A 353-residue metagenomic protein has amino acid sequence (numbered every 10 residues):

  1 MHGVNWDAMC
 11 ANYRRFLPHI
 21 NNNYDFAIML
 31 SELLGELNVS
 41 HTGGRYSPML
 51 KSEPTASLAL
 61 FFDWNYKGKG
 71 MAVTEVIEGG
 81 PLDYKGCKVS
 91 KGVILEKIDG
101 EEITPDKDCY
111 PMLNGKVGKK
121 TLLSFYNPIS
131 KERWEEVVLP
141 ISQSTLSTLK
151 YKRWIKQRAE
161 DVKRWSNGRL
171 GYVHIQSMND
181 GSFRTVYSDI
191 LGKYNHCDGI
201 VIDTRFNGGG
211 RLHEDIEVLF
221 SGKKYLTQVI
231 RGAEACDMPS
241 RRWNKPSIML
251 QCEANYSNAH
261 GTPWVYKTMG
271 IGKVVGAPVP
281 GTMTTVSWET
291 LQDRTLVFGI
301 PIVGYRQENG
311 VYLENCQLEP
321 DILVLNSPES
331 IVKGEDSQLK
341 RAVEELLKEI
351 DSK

Functional and structural regions predicted by a protein language model:
M1-H2, P18-N21, S47, K51 (+5 more regions): Cleft-lining beta-strand/loop regions that shape enzyme active-site pockets
M1-H41: Amphipathic alpha-helical substructures
Y13-R14, D198, L323-P328: Flexible glycine/proline-enriched surface loops and loop-helix/loop-strand junctions
E32-G79, D83-K85: PDZ/PDZ-like peptide-tail recognition elements
L33, V173, G310, A342: A residue-level signal for conserved active-site and pocket-lining positions in enzyme catalytic cores
D63, S124-P128, R306: A generic structural motif
S90-E96: Structural motif
A159-E160, N255-S257, Q292-L323: Metal-dependent DNA phosphodiester-chemistry modules and their immediately adjacent helices/loops in DNA-processing
